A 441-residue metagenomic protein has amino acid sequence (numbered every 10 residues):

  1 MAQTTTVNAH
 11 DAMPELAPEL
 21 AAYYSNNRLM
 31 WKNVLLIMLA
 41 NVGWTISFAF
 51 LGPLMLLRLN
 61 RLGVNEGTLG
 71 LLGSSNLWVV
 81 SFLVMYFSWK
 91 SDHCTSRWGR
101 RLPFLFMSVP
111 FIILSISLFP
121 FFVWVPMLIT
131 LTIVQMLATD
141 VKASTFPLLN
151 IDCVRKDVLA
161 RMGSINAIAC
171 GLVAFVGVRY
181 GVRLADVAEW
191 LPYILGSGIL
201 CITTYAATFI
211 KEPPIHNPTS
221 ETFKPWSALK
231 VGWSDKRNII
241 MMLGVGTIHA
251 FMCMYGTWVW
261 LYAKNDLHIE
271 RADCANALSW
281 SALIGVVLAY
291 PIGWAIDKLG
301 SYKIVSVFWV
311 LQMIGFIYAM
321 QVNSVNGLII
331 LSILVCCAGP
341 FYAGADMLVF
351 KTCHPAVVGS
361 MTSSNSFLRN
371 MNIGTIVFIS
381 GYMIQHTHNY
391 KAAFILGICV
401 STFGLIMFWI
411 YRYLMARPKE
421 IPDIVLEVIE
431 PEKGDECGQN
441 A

Functional and structural regions predicted by a protein language model:
A9-M30, E212-M242, E427-C437, A441: Juxtamembrane intracellular "pre-TM" segments in multi-pass secondary transporters
L16-L77, I239-I240, H249-D266: Helix-loop boundary and gating motifs at the non-cytosolic
L83-W98, L288-G300, I384: Helix-to-loop junctions at the C-terminal end of transmembrane segments in multipass secondary transporters
R101-S117, K303-I317: Structural signature of the two symmetry-related core transmembrane helices
V141-V154, P340-H354: Intracellular juxtamembrane helix-capping segments at the cytosolic ends of symmetry-related transmembrane helices
A160-V182, S366-V377: Glycine-rich segments within core transmembrane alpha-helices of 12-TM secondary carriers
R183-G198, Y382-S401: A membrane-interface helix-boundary motif in multi-pass transporters
Y302-A345: C-terminal transmembrane helical hairpin of 12-TM major facilitator-type secondary transporters
